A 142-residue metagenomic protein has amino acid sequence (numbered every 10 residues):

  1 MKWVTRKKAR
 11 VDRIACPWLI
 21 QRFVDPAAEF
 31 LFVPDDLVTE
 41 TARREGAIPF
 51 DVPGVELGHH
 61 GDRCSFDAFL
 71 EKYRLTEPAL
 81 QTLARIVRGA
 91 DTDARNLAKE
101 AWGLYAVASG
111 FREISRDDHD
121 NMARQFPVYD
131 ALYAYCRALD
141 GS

Functional and structural regions predicted by a protein language model:
K2-R6, R13-P78: Conserved, aromatic- and glycine-enriched, well-ordered alpha/beta core segments that occur as contiguous structural
T5-D12, R95, D120-N121: Structural motif
E71-S142: A charged, amphipathic interaction segment
